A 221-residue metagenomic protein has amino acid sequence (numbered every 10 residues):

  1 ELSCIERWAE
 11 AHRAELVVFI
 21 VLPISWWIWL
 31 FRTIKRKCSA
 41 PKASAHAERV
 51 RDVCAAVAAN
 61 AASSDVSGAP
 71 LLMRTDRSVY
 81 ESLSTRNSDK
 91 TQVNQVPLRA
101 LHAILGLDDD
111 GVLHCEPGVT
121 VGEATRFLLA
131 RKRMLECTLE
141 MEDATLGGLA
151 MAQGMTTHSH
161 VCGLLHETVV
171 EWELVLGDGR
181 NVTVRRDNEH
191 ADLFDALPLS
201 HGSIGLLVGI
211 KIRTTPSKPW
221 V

Functional and structural regions predicted by a protein language model:
E1, E6, E10, E15 (+10 more regions): Glutamate identity and glutamate-enriched acidic tracts
E1-R36: Terminal signal-anchor or tail-anchor transmembrane helices that tether membrane-associated enzymes to cellular
A11-I20, E81-Q92, K132-E136, F194-S203: Phosphate-binding glycine-rich loops and adjacent basic patches that engage nucleotide phosphates, nucleic-acid
I34-C38, K218-W220: Active-site-proximal beta-alpha loop/turn segments in soluble metabolic enzymes
R36-D143, L149, Q153-H158: Glycine-rich N-terminal segment of FAD-binding domains in flavoprotein oxidoreductases, spanning the beta-loop-helix
L149-V221: FAD-binding subdomain of flavoenzyme oxidoreductases
